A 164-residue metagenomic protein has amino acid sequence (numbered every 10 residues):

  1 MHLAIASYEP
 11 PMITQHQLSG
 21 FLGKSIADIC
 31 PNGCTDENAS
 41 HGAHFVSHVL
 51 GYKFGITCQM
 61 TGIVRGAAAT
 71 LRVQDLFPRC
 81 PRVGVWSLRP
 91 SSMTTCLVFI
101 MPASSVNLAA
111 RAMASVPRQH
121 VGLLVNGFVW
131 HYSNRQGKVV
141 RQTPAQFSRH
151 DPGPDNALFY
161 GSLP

Functional and structural regions predicted by a protein language model:
M1, T14, N38, T70 (+2 more regions): Short linear sequence motifs
M1-R65: N-terminal capping segments
A4, Q17, V73, T95 (+2 more regions): A general marker of short, structured functional hotspots
P11-M12, A103, A145: Generic low-complexity segments that are intrinsically disordered, proline-rich and/or Lys/Arg-biased
I63-R141: ...with weaker cross-activation on analogous glycine-rich loops/strands in unrelated enzymes
N126-P164: Glycine-rich, aromatic-bearing surface loops/beta-hairpins
